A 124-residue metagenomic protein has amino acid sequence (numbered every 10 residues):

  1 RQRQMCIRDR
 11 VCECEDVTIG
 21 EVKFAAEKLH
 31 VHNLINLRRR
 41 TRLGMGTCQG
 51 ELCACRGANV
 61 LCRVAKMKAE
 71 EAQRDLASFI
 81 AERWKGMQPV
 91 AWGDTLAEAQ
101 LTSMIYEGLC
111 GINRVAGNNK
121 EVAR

Functional and structural regions predicted by a protein language model:
Q2-I7: Short, small-residue-biased leader/transition segments that mark boundaries at the very start of proteins
R8-V22, R39-A58: Local cysteine-cluster metal-coordination motifs and their immediate loop/turn environment, predominantly Fe-S cluster
F24, K28-N36: Short, charged, surface-exposed loops that flank catalytic or proteolytic processing sites
E27-H30, R42, C53, A58-K66: Hydrophobic alpha-helix feature that most strongly marks membrane-spanning transmembrane helices and their immediate
N59-R124: Intrinsic disorder at enzyme termini
